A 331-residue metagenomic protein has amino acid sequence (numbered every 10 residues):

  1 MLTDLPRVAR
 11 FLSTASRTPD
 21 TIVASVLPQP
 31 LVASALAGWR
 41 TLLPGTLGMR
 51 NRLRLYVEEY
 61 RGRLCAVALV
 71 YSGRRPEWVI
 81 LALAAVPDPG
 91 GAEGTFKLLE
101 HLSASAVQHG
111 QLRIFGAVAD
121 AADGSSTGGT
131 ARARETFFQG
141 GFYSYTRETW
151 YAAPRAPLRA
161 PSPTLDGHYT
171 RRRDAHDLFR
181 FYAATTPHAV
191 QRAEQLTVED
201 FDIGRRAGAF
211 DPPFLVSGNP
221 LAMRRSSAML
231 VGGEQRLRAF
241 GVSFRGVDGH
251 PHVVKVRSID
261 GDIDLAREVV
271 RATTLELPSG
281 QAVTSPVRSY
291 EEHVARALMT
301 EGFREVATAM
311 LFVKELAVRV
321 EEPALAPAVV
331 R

Functional and structural regions predicted by a protein language model:
L2-G62, Y143-D248: Amide-forming acyltransferase catalytic core, primarily the GNAT-like/NAT-type and related acyltransferase folds
L53-Y56, W78-L81, L99-S103, F115-V118 (+7 more regions): Short, structured motif recognition centered on aromatic/hydrophobic residues
Y56, A66-A68, L83, G241-S243 (+1 more regions): Conserved GNAT-family N-acetyltransferase fold
Y71-L81, R245-V254, A307: A conserved beta-turn-beta hairpin within the catalytic core of GNAT-like acetyltransferases that forms part
R74, L81-E93, V253-L265: A short, internal acetyl-CoA/4′-phosphopantetheine-binding micro-motif in the GNAT/acyltransferase core
G90-Q108, G116, G261-L275: Conserved acetyl-CoA-binding loop-helix of GNAT-fold acetyltransferases
A106-S126, L277-R288: Conserved GNAT acetyl-CoA-binding A-motif
T130, G140-A160, G280-R331: Active-site/acyl-donor-binding loops of N-acyltransferases
